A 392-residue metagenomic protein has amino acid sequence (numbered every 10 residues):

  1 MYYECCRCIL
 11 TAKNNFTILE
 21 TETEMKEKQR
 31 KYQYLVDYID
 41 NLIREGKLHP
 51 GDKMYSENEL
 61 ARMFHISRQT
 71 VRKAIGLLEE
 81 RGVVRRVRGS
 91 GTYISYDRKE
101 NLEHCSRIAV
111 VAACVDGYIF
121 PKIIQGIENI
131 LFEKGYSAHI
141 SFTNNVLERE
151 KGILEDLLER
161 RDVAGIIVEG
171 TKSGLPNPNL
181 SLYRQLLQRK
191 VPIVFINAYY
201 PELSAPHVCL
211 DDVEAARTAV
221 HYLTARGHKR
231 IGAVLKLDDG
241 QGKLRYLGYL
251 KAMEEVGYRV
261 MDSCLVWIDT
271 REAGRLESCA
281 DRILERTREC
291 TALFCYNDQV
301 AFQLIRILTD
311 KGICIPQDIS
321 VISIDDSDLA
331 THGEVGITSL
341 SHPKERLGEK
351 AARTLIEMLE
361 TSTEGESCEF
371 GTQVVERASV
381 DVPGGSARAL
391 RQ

Functional and structural regions predicted by a protein language model:
Y2, C6-L102: N-terminal helix-turn-helix DNA-binding module of bacterial transcription factors
Y2-I18, E22-E27, D37-Y38, S95-H221 (+1 more regions): Alpha-helical recognition/docking segments in bacterial nutrient-uptake and carbohydrate-utilization systems
Y38, E277-Q392: Flexible loop/turn connectors
A109-V110, D162-K172, V194, G232-L235 (+3 more regions): Periplasmic-binding protein-like
I119-E133, A215-T218, G240-R259, Q303 (+1 more regions): Short, solvent-exposed amphipathic alpha-helices that sit in or adjacent to ligand/effector-binding or catalytic
F132-F142, A233, L250-A273: Short beta-strand elements in bilobed, periplasmic/extracellular small-molecule ligand-binding domains
S204-A233, K251, A273-R282, A301 (+1 more regions): Hydrophobic alpha-helical segments within soluble ligand-binding/sensing domains
R217-Y258, E366-D381: An alpha-beta-alpha
